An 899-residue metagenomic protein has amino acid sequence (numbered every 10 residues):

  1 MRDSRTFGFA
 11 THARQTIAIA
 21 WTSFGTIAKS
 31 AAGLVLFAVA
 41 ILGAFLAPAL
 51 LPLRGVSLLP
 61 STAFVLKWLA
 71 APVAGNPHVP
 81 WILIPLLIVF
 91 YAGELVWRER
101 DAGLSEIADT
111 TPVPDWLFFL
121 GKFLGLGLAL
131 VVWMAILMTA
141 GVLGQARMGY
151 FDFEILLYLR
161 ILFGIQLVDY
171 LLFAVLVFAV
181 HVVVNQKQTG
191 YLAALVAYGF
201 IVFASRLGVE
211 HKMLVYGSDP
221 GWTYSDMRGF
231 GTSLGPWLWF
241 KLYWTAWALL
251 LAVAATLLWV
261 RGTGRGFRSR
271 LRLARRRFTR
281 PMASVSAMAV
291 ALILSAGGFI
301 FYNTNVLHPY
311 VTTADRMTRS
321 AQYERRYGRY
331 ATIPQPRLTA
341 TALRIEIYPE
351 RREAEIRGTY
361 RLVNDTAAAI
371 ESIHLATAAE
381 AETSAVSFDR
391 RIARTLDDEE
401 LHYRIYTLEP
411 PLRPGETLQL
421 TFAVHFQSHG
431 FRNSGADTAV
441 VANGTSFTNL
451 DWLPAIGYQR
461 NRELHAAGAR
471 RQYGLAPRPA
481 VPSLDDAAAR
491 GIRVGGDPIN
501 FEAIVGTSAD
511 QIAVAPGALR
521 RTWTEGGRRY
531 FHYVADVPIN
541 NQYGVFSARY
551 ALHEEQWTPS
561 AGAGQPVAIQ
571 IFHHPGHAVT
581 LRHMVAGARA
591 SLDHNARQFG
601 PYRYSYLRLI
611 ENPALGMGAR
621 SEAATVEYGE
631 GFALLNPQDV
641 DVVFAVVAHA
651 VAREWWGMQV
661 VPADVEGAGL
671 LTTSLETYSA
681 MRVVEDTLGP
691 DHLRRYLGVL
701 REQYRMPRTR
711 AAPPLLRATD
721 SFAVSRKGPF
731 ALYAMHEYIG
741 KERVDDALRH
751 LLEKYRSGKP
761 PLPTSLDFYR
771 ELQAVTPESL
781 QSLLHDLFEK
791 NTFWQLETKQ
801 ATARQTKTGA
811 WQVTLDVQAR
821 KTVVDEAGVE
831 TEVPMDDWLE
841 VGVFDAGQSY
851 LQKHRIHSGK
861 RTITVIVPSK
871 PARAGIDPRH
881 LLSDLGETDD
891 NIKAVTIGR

Functional and structural regions predicted by a protein language model:
M1, L53-L66, K187-L258, G262-L273: Terminal transmembrane helical anchor/hairpin motif
M1-W21, G25-I27, L36, F230-E346 (+9 more regions): Non-catalytic accessory/interaction domains
S4-F7, T11, Q15-I27, A31-V56 (+4 more regions): Hydrophobic helix-coil surface modules that form long, contiguous segments used for peptide/substrate interaction
A47-G103, P114-V175, I201-V202, G221-F230 (+3 more regions): Hydrophobic alpha-helical and helix-loop surface patches within well-folded domains that function as non-catalytic
Y310-D315, V424-G495, L882-R899: Glycine/proline-rich low-complexity spacer/linker segments in large multi-domain proteins
G358-Y360, E416-G430, F501-A509, F531-V537 (+2 more regions): Short, hydrophobic/aromatic-enriched beta-strand segments in well-ordered soluble domains
A369-I370, A379-N443, A489-R493, I856-K870 (+2 more regions): A surface-exposed beta-strand-loop module
I370-A393, G506, M835-S849, G875-D877: Solvent-exposed beta-hairpin/edge-strand motifs
